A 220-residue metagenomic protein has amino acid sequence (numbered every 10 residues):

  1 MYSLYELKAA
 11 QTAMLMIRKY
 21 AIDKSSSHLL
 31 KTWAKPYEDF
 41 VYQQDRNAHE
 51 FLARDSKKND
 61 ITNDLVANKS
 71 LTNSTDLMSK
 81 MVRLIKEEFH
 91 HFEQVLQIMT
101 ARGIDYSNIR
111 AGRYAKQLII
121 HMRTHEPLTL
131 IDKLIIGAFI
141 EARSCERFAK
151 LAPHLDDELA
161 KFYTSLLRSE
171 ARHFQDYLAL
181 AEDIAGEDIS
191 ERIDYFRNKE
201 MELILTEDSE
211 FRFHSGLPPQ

Functional and structural regions predicted by a protein language model:
M1-Q220: Non-heme di-metal
